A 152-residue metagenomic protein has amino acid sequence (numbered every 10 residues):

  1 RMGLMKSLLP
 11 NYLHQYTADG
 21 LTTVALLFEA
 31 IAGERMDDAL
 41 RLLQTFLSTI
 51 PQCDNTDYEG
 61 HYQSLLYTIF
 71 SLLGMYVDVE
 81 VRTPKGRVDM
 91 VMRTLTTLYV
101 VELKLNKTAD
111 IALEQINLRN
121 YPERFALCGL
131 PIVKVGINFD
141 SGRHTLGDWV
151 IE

Functional and structural regions predicted by a protein language model:
R1-A109, L118-N120, H144-E152: Extended alpha-helical interface modules used as scaffolds for assembling large macromolecular complexes
Y67-S71, Q115-V135: Metal-dependent nuclease catalytic cores in nucleic-acid-processing enzymes, especially RNase H-like/related
R124, C128-E152: Domain-level recognition of nuclease-like catalytic cores that cleave nucleotide substrates
